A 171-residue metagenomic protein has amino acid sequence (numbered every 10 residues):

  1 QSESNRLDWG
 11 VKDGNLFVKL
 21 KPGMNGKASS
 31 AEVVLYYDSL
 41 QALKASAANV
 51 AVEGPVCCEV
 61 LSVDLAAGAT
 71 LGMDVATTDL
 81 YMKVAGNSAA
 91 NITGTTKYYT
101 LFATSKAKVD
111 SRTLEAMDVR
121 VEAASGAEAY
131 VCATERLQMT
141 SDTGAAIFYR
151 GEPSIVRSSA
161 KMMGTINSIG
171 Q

Functional and structural regions predicted by a protein language model:
Q1-D64, D74-K83, N91-T100, M117 (+2 more regions): Acidic (Asp/Glu) and glycine-rich low-complexity loops/linkers that are typically intrinsically disordered
A90-Q171: Short, surface-exposed interaction patches in beta-rich subdomains that mediate adhesion/assembly near membranes
